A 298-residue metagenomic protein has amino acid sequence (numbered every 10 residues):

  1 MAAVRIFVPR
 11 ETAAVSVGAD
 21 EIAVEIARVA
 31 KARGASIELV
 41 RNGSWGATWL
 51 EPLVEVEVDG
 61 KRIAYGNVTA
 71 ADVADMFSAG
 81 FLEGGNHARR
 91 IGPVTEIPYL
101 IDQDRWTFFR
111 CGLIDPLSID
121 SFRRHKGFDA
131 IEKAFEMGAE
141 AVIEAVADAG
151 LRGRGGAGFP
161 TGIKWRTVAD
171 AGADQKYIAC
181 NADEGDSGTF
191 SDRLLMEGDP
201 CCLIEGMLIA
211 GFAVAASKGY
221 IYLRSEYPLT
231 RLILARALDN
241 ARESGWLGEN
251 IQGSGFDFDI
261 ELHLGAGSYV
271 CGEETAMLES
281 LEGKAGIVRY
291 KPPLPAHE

Functional and structural regions predicted by a protein language model:
M1-E298: Feature of Fe-S/electron-transfer and energy-metabolism proteins that preferentially highlights extended coupling
